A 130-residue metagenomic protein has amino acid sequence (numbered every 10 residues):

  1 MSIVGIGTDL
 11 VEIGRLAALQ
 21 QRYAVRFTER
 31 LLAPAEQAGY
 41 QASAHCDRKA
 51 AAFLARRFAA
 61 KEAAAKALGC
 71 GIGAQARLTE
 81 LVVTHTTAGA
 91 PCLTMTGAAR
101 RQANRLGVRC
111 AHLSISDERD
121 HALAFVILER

Functional and structural regions predicted by a protein language model:
M1-R130: Core catalytic alpha/beta fold that binds nucleotide/phospho-ligands
